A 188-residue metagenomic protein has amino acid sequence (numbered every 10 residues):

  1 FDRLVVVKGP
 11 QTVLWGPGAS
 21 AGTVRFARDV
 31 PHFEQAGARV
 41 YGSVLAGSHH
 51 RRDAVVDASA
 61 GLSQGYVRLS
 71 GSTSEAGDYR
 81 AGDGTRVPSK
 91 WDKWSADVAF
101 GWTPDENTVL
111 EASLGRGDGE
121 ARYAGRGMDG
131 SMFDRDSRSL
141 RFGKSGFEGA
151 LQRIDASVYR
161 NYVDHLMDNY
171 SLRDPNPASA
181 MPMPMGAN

Functional and structural regions predicted by a protein language model:
F1-F33: Acidic, small-polar-rich N-terminal luminal/periplasmic segments of exported/outer-membrane proteins
V7, G71-T73, L151: Alpha-helical protein-protein interaction elements
K8, R28, V44, A60 (+3 more regions): Pocket-edge structural micro-motifs
T12-V13, R25-A27, F33-Q35, Y41-S43 (+2 more regions): Periplasmic-side early beta-strands and strand-to-turn transitions of outer-membrane beta-barrels
G16-P17, R80, D168: Short, conserved acidic/polar surface loops in the N-terminal third of protein domains
S89-N188: Outer-membrane beta-barrel domain signature, strongest for Gram-negative TonB-dependent receptors and also present
